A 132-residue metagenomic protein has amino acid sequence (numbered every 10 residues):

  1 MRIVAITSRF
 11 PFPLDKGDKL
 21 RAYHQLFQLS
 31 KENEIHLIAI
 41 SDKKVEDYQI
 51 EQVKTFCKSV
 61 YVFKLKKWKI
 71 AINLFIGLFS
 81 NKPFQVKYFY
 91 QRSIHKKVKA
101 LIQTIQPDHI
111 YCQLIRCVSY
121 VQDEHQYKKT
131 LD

Functional and structural regions predicted by a protein language model:
M1-V62: N-terminal subdomain of nucleotide-sugar transferases
V4, H125-D132: Active-site proximal beta-strand in glycosyltransferases
F10-P11, D42-K44, K67-W68, I115-V118: Short, solvent-exposed loop/turn segments at secondary-structure junctions
D18, Q49-I50, Y90, Q122-H125: Short amphipathic alpha-helical segments
E32, F56, T104, D123-Y127: Alpha-helix C-cap/termination motif
I38, Q113, D132: A cross-family glycoside hydrolase active-site/sugar-binding cleft signature
Q52-F84: Conserved N-terminal ligand/cofactor-binding loop architecture of enzyme catalytic domains
A71-D123: Conserved nucleotide-sugar donor-binding subdomain of glycosyltransferases
